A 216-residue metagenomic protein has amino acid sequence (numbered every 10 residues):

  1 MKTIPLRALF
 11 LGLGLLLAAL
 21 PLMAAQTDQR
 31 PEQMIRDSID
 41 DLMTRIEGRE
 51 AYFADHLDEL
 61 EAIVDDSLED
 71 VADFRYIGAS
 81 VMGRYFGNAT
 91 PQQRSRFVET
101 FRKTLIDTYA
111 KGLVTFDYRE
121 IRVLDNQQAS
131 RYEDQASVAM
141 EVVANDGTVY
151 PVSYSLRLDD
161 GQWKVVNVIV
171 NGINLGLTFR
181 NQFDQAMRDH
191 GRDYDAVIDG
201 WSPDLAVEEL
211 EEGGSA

Functional and structural regions predicted by a protein language model:
M1-L6: N-terminal secretory signal peptides that target proteins for export/translocation
L9-A19: Bacterial N-terminal signal peptides
L20-Q26: Sec/Tat signal peptide C-region and signal peptidase I cleavage site
T27-Y109: Early exported N-terminus immediately downstream of N-terminal targeting peptides
D37, I63, E69, F116-Y118 (+4 more regions): Extracytoplasmic
D107-Y150, W201-A216: Surface-exposed, charged secondary-structure patches
P151-L177: Short beta-strand edge/turn micro-motifs at domain boundaries
N167-A216: Low-complexity, intrinsically disordered terminal/linker segments enriched in charged and Gly/Pro repeats
